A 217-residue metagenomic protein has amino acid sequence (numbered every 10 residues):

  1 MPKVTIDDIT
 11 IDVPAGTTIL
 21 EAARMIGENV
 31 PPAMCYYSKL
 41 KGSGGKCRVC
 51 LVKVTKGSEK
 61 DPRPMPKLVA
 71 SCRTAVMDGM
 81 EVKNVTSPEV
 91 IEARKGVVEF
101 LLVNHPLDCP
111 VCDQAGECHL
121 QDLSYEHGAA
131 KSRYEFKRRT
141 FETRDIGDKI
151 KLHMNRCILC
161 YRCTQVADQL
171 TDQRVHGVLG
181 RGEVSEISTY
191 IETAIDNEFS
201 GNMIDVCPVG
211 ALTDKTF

Functional and structural regions predicted by a protein language model:
P2-K3: Extreme N-terminal starter segment of soluble prokaryotic enzymes
I9-T17: Short, contiguous acidic and Ser/Thr-rich linear segments
T17-A22, A75: Short, structural beta-strand-to-alpha-helix junction motif
R24-I26, D122: Hydrophobic scaffolds flanking metal-cofactor catalytic centers in soluble metalloenzymes
G27-P31: Cysteine-rich modules of extracellular adhesion/ECM and protease-associated proteins
A33-S43: Serine/threonine-rich, repeat-prone extracellular segments and beta-strand-based repeat modules of secreted/surface
R48-F217: Fe-S ferredoxin-like electron-transfer domains and their immediately adjacent linker/connector regions across
